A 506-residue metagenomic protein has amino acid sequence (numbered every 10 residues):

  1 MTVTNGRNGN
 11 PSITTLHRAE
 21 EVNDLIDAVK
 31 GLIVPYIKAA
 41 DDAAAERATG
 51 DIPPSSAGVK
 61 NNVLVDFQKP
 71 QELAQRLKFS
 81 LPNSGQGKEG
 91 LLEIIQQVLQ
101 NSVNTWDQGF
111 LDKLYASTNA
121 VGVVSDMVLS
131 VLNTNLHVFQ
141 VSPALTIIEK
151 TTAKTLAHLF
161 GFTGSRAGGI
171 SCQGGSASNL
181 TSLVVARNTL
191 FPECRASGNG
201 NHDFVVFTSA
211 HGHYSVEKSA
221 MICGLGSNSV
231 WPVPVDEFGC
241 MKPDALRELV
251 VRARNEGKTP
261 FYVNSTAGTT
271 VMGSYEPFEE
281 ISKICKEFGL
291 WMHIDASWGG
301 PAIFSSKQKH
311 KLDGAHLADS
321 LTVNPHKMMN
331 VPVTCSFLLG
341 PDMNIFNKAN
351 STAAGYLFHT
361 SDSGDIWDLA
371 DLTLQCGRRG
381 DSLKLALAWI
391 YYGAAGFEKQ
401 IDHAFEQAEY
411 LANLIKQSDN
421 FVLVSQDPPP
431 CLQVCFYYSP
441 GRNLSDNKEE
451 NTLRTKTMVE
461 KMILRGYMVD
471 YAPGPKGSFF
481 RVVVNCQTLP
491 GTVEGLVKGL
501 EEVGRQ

Functional and structural regions predicted by a protein language model:
T2-R166, G466-M468, F480, L496-L500: N-terminal entrance/gating region of PLP-dependent enzymes' catalytic architecture
N10-T15, R76, L132-Q140, T163-I170 (+5 more regions): Glycine- and acidic
S165-R166, N201, Q426-L432, P473-F479: Short Gly/Ser/Thr- and Asp/Glu-enriched loop/turn motifs at secondary-structure junctions
G174-N347: Conserved PLP-enzyme active-site core in the AAT-like
T269, F288, D313-D419, Q426-D427 (+1 more regions): Active-site C-terminal subdomain of aminotransferase-like
L423-K461: Conserved PLP-binding catalytic core of the aspartate aminotransferase-like
G474-Q506: PLP-dependent enzyme catalytic core of the Aspartate aminotransferase-like
